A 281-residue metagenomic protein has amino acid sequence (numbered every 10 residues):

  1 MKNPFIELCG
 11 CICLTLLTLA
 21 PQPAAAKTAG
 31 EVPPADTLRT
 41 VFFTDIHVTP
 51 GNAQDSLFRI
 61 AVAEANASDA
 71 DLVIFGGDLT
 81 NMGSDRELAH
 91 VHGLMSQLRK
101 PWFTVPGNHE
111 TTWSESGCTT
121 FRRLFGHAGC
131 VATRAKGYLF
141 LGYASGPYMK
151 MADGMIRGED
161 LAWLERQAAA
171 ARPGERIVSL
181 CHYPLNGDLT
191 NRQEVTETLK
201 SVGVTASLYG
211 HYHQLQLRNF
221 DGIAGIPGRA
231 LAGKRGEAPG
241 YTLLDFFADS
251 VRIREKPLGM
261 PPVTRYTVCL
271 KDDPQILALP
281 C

Functional and structural regions predicted by a protein language model:
M1-G10: Bacterial N-terminal signal peptides that target proteins for export
C9-A20: Bacterial N-terminal signal peptides
P23-A89: N-terminal active-site segment of His-dependent metallophosphoesterases
K27-A29, P33-D36, D245-C281: A short C-terminal boundary segment appended to hydrolase-like catalytic domains
V32, D85-R176, E194-A206, R218-G228 (+2 more regions): Extended active-site neighborhood of metal-dependent phosphoesterases/phosphodiesterases
T37-P50, G137-P147, V178-C181, A224-A230 (+1 more regions): Active-site-proximal beta-strand elements of phosphoester/diester hydrolases
D45, G77-D78, G107-N108, H182 (+1 more regions): Active-site glycine-centered loops adjacent to acidic/histidine catalytic or metal-binding residues that shape
T49-A53, L79-R86, T111-E115, L185-L189 (+1 more regions): Acidic-and-aromatic substrate-binding clefts and catalytic sites of carbohydrate-active enzymes
